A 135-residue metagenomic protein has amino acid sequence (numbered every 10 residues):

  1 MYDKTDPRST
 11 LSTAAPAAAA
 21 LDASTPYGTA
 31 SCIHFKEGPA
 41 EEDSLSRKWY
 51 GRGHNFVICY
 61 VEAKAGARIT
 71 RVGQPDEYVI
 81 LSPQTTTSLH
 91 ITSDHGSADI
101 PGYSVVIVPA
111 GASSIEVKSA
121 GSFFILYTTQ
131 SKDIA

Functional and structural regions predicted by a protein language model:
M1-Y60, S122, T128-A135: A short, N-terminal "cap"/entry segment at the start of jelly-roll beta-barrel domains of the cupin/DSBH fold
T5, Y78-V79: Intrinsically disordered, low-complexity regions of eukaryotic proteins
S44, H54-D76, T86-V117, F124: A cross-kingdom feature marking solvent-exposed beta-strand/loop segments within repeated, beta-rich binding/scaffold
S46, V79-I80: Bulky hydrophobic/aromatic packing residues
L81-S82, K118: Low-complexity, polar/charged sequence tracts that form flexible coils or short amphipathic helices and often embed
S82-T87, Y127-S131: Short, flexible beta-strand-to-coil junctions
